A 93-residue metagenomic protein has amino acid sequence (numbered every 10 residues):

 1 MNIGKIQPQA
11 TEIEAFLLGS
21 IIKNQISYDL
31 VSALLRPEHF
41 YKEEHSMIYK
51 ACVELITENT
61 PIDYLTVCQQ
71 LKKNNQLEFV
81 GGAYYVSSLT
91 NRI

Functional and structural regions predicted by a protein language model:
M1-I93: Noncatalytic partner-interaction/assembly domains of nucleic-acid and motor enzyme complexes, especially the accessory
